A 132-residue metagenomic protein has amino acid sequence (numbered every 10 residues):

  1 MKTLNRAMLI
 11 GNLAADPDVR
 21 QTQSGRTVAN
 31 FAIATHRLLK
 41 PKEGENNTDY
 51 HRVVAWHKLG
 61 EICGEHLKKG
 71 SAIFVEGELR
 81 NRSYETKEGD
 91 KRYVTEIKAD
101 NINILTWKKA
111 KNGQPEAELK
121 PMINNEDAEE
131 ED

Functional and structural regions predicted by a protein language model:
M1-T3, S24, G44, I104-D132: Acidic, gly/ser/pro-rich intrinsically disordered tails
A7-N47, S83, Y93: Core FKBP-type peptidyl-prolyl cis-trans isomerase
M8-L13, I33, K69-R80, A99-I102: OB-fold and OB-like beta-barrel modules that bind single-stranded nucleic acids
N12, A32, R52-V54, E85 (+1 more regions): Generic structural detector for well-ordered beta-strands
E45-H57: Disulfide-stabilized netrin-like
W56-R92, L105-K108: Beta-rich strand-turn-strand
E96: Short aromatic/basic micro-patch
